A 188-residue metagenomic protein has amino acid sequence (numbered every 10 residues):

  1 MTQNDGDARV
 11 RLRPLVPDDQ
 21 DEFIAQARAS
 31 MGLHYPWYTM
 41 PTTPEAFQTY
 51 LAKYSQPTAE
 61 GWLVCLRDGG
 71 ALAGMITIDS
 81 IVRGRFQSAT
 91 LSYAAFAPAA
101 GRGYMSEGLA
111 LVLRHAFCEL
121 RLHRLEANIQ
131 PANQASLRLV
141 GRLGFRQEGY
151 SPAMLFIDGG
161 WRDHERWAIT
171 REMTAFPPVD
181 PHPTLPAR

Functional and structural regions predicted by a protein language model:
M1-A29, C65-R188: Acyl-donor (CoA/ACP) binding surface of acyl/acetyltransferases
A29-G32, Q56: Short helix-loop boundary/capping segments at the starts of domains
G32-L51: Conserved GNAT-fold acetyl-CoA-binding loop/helix
H34, G61-R67: Cytosolic beta-strand hydrophobic patch enriched in CBS
T42-A46, S55, A94-A95, T184: Juxtamembrane/interface motifs at transmembrane-helix termini
Y50-K53, H115: A generic secondary-structure signal
A52-L63: A short helix-loop-beta-strand connector motif used in the catalytic cores of GNAT acetyltransferases and, in some
